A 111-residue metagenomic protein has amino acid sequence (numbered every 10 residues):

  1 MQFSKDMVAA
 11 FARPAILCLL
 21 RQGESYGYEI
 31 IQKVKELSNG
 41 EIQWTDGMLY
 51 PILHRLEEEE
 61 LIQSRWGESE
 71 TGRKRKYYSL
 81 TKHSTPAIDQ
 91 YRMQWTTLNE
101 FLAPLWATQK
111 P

Functional and structural regions predicted by a protein language model:
F3-M48: N-terminal helix-turn-helix DNA-binding core of bacterial DNA-binding proteins
S4, G67-E68: Short, solvent-exposed loop/turn elements at beta->coil junctions and helix N-caps that rim active or binding pockets
Y50-R55: Short, hydrophobic-biased segments on the C-terminal half of alpha helices that form "recognition helices"
E60: Glycine-centered, phosphate/nucleic-acid-interacting loop/turn motifs that mediate DNA/RNA or nucleotide
S64: Short beta-strand "wing" residues that participate in macromolecule-binding interfaces
E70-R92: Basic, amphipathic "hinge/linker" alpha-helix immediately C-terminal to the N-terminal HTH DNA-binding motif
P86-P111: Amphipathic alpha-helical dimerization/coiled-coil segments that flank or bridge DNA-binding/regulatory modules
